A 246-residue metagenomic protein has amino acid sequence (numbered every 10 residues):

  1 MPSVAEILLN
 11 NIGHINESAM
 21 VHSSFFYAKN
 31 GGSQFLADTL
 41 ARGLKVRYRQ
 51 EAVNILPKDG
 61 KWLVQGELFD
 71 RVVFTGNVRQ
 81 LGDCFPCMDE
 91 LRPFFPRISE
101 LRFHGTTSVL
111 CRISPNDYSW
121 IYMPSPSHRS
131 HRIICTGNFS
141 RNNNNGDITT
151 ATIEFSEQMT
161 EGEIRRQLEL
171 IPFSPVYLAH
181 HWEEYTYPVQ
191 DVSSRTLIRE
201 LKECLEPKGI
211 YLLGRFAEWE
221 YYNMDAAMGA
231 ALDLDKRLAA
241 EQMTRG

Functional and structural regions predicted by a protein language model:
M1-L63, E67-L68, T75: Active-site/ligand-binding neighborhood in enzyme catalytic cores
N11, I15, M88-D89, I171 (+1 more regions): Alpha-helix boundary/capping residues
S33, A37, M224, M228-L232: Short alpha-helical patches at coil-to-helix transitions and adjacent helical residues in well-structured domains
L40, L44, I164-P172, Q242: Hydrophobic, Leu/Ile/Phe/Ala-enriched alpha-helical segments that form helix-helix packing faces
G43, Q80, C84, R237 (+1 more regions): Active-site catalytic microenvironments for nucleophilic, acid-base chemistry
Y48, L212-L213: General beta-strand structural signal in soluble alpha/beta enzymes
D70-R71, Q80-Y211, A217-D225, G229: C-terminal segments that line or cap access tunnels to active or ligand-binding sites in enzymes and enzyme-associated
M228-G246: Internal hydrophobic alpha-helix adjacent to the cofactor/substrate pocket in enzyme cavities
